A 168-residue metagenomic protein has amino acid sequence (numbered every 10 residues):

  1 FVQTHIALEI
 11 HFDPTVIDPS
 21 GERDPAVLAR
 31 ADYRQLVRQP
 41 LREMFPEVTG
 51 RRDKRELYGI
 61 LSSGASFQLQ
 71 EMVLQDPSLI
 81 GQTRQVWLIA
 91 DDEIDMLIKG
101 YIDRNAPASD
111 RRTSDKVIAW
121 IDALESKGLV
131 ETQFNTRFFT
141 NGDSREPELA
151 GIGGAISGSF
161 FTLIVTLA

Functional and structural regions predicted by a protein language model:
F1-E148: Membrane-topology segments of multi-pass transport proteins
A150-A168: Transmembrane alpha-helix signature in integral membrane proteins
